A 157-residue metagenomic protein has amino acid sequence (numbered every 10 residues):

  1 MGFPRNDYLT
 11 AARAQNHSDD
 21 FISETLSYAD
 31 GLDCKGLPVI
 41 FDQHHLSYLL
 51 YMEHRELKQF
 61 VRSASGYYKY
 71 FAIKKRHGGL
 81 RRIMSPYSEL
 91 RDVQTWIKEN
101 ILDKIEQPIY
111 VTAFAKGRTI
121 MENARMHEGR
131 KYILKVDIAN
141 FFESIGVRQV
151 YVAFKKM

Functional and structural regions predicted by a protein language model:
M1-K58, A64-G66: Non-catalytic, polymerase-adjacent accessory regions of viral genome-replication enzymes
V39-Q43, Y48, R81, S88 (+2 more regions): Nucleotide/phosphate-binding site architecture used for ATP/NTP-dependent chemistry
S47, Q94, K98-L102, Y151 (+1 more regions): Generic solvent-exposed, charged/amphipathic alpha-helical segments that serve as macromolecular interface scaffolds
L57-R76, M157: Reverse-transcriptase-like RNA-dependent polymerase core
F71-Q94, A113: Short, conserved non-catalytic motifs in the polymerase core
L90-N140: Active-site-proximal segment of RNA-dependent polymerases
N140-M157: Glycine-rich, acidic/polar active-site loops that bind/position phosphate-bearing ligands
